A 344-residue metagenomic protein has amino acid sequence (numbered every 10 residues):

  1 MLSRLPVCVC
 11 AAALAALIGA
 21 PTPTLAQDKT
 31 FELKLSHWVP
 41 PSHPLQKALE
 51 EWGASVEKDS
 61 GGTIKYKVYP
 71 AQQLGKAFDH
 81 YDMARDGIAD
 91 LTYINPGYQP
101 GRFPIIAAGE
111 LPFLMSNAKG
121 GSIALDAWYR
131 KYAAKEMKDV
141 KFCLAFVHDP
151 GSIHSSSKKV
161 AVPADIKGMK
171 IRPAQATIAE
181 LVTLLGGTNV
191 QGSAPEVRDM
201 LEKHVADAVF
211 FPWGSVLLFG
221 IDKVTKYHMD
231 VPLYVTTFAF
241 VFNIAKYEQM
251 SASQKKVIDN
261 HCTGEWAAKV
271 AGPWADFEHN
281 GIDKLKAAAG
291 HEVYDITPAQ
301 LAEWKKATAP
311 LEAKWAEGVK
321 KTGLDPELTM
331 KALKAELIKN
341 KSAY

Functional and structural regions predicted by a protein language model:
M1-R4: N-terminal secretory signal peptides that target proteins for export/translocation
C8-C10: Cysteine-centered motifs
A12-A13, T24: Cleavable N-terminal signal peptides
A13-A15, I258: Gly/Ala-rich hydrophobic membrane-inserting helices
A16-G19, Y129: Ubiquitous "structural anchor" signal
G19-A26: Sec/Tat signal peptide C-region and signal peptidase I cleavage site
Q27-G120, W128, K135-Y344: N-terminal secretory/targeting leader peptides
